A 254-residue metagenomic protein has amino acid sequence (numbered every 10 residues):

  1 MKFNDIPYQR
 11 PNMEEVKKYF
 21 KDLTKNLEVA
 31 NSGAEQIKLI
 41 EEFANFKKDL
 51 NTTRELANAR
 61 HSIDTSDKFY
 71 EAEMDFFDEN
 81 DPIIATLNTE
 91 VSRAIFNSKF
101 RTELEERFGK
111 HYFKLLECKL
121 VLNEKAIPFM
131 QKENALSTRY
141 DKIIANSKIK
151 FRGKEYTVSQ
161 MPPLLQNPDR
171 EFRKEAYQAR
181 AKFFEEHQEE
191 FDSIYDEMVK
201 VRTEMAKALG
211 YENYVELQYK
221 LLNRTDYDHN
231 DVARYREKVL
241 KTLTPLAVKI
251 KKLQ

Functional and structural regions predicted by a protein language model:
M1-Q254: A well-structured
